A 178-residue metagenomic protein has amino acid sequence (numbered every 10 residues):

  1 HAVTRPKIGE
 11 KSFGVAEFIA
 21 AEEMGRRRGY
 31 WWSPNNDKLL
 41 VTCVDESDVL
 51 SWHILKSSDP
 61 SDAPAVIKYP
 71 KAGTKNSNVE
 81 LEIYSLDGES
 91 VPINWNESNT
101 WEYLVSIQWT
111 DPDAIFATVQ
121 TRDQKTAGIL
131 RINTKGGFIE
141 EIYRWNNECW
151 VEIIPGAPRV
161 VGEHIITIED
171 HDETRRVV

Functional and structural regions predicted by a protein language model:
V3-W31, V41-P92: Predominantly five- to eight-bladed beta-propeller fold
T4-K7, N94-E97, Y143-N147: Short loop/turn motifs that cap or connect beta-strands within the blades of beta-propeller-type repeat domains
G9-R27, S98-L104, N147-P155: Short glycine-/Asp-/Thr-/Trp-enriched loop segments that recur within the blades of beta-propeller repeat domains
R28-W31, L40-E46, K71-K75, Q108-D111 (+3 more regions): Beta-strand C-termini and the immediately following turn/loop, strongest in propeller blades
D48-L55, N78-E80, Q124-R131, E173-V178: Structural motif
S85, V91-T121: Long hydrophobic segments that form regular secondary structure
S85-G88, N133-G137: Short loop/turn segments that connect beta-strands within beta-propeller blades
